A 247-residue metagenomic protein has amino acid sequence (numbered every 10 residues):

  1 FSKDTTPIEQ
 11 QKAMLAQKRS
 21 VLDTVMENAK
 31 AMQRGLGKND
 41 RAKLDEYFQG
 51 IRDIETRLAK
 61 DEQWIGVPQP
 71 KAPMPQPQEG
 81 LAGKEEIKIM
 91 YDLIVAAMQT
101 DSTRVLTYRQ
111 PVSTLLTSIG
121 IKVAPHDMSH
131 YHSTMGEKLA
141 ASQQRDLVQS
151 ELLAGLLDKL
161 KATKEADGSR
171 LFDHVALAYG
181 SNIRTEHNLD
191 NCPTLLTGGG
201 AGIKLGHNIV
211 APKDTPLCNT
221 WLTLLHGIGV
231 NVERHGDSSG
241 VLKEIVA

Functional and structural regions predicted by a protein language model:
F1-A247: Ligand-binding pockets and gating/stacking loops
